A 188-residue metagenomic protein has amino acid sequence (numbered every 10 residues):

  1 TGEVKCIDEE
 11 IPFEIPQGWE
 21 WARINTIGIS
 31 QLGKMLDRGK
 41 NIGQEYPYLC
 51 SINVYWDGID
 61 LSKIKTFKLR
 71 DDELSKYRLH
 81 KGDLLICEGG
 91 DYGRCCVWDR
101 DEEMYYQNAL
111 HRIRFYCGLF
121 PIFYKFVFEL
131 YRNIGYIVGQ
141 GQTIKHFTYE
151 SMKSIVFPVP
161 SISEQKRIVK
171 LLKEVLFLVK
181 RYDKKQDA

Functional and structural regions predicted by a protein language model:
V4-E10, N25-K40, I52-K81: Sequence-specific dsDNA recognition surfaces
K5-K34, P158-A188: Non-catalytic DNA-recognition/assembly elements of restriction-modification systems
R38-N41, F147, V159-P160: Replace "in large, NTP-powered and nucleic-acid-processing enzymes" with "in large, NTP-powered factors and other
C50-S51, L69-Y131, V138-Q142, T148-M152: A short beta-sheet element
Y55, D91, D101, S161 (+1 more regions): Flexible, active-site-proximal loop/turn residues at the rims of small-molecule/cofactor binding pockets and catalytic
W56-G58, G93-C95, F177: Flexible loop/turn segments at secondary-structure boundaries
